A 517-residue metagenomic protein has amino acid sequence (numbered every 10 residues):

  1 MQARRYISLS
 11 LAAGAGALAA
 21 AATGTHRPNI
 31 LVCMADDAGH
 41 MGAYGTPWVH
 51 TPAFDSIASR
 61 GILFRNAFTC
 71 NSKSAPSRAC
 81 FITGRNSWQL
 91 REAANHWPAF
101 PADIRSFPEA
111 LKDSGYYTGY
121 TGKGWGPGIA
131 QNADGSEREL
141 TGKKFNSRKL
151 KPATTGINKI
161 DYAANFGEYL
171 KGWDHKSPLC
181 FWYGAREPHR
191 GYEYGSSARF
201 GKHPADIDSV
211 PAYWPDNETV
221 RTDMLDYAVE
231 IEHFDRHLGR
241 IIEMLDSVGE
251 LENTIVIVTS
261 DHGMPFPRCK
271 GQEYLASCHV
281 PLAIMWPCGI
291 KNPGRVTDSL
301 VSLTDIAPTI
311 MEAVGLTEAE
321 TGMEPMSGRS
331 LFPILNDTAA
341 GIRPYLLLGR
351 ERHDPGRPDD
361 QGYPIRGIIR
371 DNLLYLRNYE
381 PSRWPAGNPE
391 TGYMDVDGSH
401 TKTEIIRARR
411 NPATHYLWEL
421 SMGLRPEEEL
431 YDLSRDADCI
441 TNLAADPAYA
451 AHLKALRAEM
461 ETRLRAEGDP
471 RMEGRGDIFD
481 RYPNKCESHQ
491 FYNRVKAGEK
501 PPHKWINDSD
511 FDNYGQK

Functional and structural regions predicted by a protein language model:
Q2-E429, A437-A458, M472, E487-K517: Formylglycine-dependent sulfatase
R457-R475: Bilobed periplasmic-binding protein-like "clamshell/Venus-flytrap" ligand-binding domains
G476-R481: A glycine-rich phosphate-binding loop feature that marks nucleotide/adenosyl-phosphate handling sites
